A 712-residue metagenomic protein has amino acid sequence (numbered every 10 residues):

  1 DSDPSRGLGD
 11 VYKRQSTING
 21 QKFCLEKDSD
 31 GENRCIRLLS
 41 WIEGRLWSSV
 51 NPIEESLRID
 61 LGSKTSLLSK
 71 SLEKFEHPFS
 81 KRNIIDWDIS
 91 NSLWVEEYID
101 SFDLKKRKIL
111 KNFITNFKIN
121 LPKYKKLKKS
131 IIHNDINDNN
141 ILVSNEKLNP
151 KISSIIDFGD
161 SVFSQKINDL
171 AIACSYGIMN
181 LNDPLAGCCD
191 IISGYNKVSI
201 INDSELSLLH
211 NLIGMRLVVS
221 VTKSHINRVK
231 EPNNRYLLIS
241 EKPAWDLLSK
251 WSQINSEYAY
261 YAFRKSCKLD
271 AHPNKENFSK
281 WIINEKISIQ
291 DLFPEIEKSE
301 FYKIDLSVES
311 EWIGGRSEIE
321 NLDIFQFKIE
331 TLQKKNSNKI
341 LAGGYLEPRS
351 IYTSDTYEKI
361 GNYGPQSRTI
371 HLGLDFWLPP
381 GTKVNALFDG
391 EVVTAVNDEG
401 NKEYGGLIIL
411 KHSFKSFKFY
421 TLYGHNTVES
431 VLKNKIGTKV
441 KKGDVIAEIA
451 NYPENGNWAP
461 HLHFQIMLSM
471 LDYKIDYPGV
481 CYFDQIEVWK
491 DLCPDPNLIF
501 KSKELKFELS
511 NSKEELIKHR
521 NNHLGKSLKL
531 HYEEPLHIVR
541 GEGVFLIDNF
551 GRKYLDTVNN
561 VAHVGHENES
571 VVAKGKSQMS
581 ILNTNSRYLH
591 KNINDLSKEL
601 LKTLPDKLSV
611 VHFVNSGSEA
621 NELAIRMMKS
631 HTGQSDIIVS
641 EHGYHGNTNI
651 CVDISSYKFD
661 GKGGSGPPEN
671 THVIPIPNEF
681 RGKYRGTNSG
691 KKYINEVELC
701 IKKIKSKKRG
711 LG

Functional and structural regions predicted by a protein language model:
D1-Y12: Single conserved hydrophobic/aromatic residue that forms the stacking wall/gate of nucleotide- or nucleobase-binding
N51-K105, L127-K129, L212, S635-G664: A cross-family kinase active-site recognition segment
K166-I200, G214-P232: Active-site activation/catalytic loop segments of kinase-like enzymes and analogous catalytic loops in related
S220-N274: ATP/Mg2+ or Mg2+-diphosphate-binding catalytic cores that bind nucleotide phosphates or diphosphates via glycine-rich
I283-I313, T438-E454, W458-L509: Acidic, glycine-rich catalytic/binding loops that coordinate metals and/or anionic ligands
A386-S430: Zn2+-dependent peptidoglycan hydrolase active-site motif and core
K553-Q634: Glycine-rich loop-to-alpha-helix module at the N-terminal edge of alpha/beta enzyme cores
K598-G710: PLP-dependent aspartate aminotransferase-fold enzymes
